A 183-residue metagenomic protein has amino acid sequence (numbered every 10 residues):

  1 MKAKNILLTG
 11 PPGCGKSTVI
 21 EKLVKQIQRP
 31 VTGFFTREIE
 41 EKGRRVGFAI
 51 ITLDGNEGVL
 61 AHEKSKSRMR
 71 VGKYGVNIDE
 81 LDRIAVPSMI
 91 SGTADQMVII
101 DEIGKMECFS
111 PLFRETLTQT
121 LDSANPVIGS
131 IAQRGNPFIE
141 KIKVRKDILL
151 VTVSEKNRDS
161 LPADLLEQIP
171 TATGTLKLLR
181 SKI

Functional and structural regions predicted by a protein language model:
M1-A3: Phosphate-binding P-loop
L8: Hydrophobic anchor at the beta1->P-loop junction of P-loop NTPases
P12: The conserved Walker
K16: Conserved lysine of the Walker
V19-I20: Post-Walker A alpha-helix
K25-V71: N-terminal phosphate/diphosphate-binding loop that engages ATP/GTP or pyrophosphate donors across diverse enzyme folds
R68-T118: Phosphate-binding/switch loop-helix module in NTP-utilizing enzymes
M89-I90, I103-I183: Replace "adjacent to P-loop NTPase cores in ATP/GTP-dependent enzymes" with "adjacent to NTP-binding cores
